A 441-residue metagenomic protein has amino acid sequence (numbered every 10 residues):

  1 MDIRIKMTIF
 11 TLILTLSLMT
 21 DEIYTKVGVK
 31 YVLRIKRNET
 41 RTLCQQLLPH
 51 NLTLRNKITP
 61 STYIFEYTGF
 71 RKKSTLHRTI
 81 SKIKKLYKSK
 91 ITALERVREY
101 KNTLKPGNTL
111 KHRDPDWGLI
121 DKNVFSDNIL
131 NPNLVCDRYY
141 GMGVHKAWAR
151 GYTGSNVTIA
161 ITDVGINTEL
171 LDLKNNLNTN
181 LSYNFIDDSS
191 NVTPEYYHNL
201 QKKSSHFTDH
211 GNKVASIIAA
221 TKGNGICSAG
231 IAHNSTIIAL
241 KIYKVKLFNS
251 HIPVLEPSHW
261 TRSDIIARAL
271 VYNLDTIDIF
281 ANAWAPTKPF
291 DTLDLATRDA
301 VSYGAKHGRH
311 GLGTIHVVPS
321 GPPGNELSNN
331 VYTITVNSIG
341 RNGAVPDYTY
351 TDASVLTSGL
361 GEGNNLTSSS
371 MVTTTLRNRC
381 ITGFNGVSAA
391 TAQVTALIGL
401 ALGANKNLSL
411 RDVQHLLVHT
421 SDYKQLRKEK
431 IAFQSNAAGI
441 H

Functional and structural regions predicted by a protein language model:
I5-D21, T25: Cleavable N-terminal signal peptides of Sec/SRP-targeted secreted and luminal proteins
L14, I35-R37, T42-V135, A296: Autoinhibitory propeptides
K26-R34: Short glycine-/aliphatic-rich beta-strand segments at the starts of folded cytosolic domains
I35-K36, R96-E99, I161-G165, I217-T221 (+10 more regions): Active-site-proximal beta-strand/loop segments in catalytic clefts of secreted hydrolases
H112-T292, Y303, R309-L312, S369 (+2 more regions): Active-site core segment of subtilase-fold serine proteases
D163, L327-G403, N407, R411: Extracellular S/T/G-rich loop segment that most often corresponds to the catalytic His/Ser-adjacent loop
L177, Y272-N273, I277-A281, G313-T314 (+3 more regions): C-terminal subdomain of the subtilisin-like protease fold in secreted/lumenal serine endopeptidases
L293-I315, N325-E326, Y332: Catalytic-core regions built around general acid/base machinery
